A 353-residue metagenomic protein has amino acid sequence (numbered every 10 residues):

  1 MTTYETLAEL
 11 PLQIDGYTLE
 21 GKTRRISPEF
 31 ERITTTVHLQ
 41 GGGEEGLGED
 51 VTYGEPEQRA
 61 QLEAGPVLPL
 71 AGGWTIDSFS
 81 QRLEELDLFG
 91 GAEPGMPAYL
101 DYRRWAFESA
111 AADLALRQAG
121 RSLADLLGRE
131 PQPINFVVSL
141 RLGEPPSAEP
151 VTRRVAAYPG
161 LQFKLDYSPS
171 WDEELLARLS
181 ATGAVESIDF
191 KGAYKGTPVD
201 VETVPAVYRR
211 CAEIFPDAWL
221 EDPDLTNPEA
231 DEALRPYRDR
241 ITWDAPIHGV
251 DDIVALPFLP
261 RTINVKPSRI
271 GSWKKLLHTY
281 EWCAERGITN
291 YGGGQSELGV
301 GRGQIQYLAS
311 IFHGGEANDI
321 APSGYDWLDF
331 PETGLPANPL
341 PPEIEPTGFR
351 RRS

Functional and structural regions predicted by a protein language model:
M1-D15, S109, R117, R121-I134 (+2 more regions): N-terminal amphipathic alpha-helix/helix-capping segment at the start of soluble metabolic enzymes
M1-Q58, L62, T333: Structured beta-strand/loop patches that form or line metal/cofactor-binding pockets in enzymes
Y4, Q40-A119: Metal- or metallocofactor-binding catalytic centers and their adjacent structured scaffolds across diverse enzyme
T35, Q61-T75, F79, S147-T152 (+1 more regions): Well-ordered, non-membrane alpha-helical segments in soluble/globular domains
A98-L225: Active-site-facing alpha/beta catalytic cores
R121, I288, G314: Short glycine/serine/threonine/alanine-rich loop segments
D172-A309, N318-D319, D326-L335: Catalytic core of soluble alpha/beta enzymes
D326-S353: C-terminal extensions of enzymes
